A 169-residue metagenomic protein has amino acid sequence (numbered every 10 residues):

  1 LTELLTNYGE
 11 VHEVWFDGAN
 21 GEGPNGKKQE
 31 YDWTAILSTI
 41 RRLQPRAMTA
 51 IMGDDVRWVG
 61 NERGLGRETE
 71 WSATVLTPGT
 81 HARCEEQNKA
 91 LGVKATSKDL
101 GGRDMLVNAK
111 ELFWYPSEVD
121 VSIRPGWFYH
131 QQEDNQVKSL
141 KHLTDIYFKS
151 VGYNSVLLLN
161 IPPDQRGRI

Functional and structural regions predicted by a protein language model:
L1-I169: Mature catalytic domains of secreted/periplasmic carbohydrate-active enzymes
